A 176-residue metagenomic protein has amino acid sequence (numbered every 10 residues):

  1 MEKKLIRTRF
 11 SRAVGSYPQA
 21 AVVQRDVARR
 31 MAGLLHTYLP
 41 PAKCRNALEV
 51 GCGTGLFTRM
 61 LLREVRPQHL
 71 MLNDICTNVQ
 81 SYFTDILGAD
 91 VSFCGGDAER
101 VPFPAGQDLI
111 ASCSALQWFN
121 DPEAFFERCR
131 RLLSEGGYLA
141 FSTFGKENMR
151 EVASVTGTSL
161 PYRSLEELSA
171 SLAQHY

Functional and structural regions predicted by a protein language model:
M1-G15: N-terminal, positively charged/glycine-rich alpha-helical extensions of SAM-dependent methyltransferases
V22-K43: Conserved alpha-helix/loop element of class I SAM-dependent methyltransferases that forms part of the SAM/SAH-binding
N46-V101: Class I SAM-dependent methyltransferase SAM/SAH-binding core
L61, C129, L172: Class I S-adenosylmethionine-dependent transferase superfamily signal
E99-I110: A short acidic, Gly/Pro-enriched loop at the edge of an enzyme's catalytic core that lines a small-molecule cofactor
D108-P122: A short SAM/SAH-binding and catalytic strip from SAM-dependent methyltransferases
E123-Y138: A short glycine-rich, Lys/Arg-flanked "PGG" loop and its adjoining helix->strand segment in the class I
Y138-Y176: Conserved catalytic/acceptor-binding region of the Class I
